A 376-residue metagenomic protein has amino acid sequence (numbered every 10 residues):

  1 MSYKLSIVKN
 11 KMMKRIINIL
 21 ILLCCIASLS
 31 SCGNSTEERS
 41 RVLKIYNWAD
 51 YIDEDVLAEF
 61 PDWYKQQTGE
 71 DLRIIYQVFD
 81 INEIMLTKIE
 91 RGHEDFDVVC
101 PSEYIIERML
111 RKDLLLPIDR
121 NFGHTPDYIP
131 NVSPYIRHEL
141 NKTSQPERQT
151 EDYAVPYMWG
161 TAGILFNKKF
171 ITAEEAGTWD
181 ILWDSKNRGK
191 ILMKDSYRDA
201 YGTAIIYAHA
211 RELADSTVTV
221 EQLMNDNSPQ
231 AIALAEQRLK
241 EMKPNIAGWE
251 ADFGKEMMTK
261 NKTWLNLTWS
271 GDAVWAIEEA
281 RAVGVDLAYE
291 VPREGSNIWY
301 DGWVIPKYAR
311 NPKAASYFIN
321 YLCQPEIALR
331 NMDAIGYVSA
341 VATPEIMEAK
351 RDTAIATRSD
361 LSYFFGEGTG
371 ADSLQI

Functional and structural regions predicted by a protein language model:
S28-S31: C-terminal motif of bacterial Sec signal peptides marking the signal peptidase cleavage site
S35-K112: Early extracytoplasmic/lumenal segment of secretory-pathway proteins
Q77, E83-L86, E107-W159, A173-D180: Hinge/lid segment of periplasmic solute-binding proteins
L110-I118, Q149-E151, A276-V291, R351-T353: Ligand-binding "clamshell"
T125-Y128, I232-K240, V283-V304: Periplasmic-binding protein-like
F170-G177, H209-T217, A309-A315: Short helix-loop capping/hinge motifs at secondary-structure junctions, enriched in acidic/polar residues
K190-M193, A200-A204, E212-A288: Ligand-binding pocket segment of bilobal, Venus flytrap-like solute-binding proteins
D301-S373: Mature extracytoplasmic/periplasmic domains
